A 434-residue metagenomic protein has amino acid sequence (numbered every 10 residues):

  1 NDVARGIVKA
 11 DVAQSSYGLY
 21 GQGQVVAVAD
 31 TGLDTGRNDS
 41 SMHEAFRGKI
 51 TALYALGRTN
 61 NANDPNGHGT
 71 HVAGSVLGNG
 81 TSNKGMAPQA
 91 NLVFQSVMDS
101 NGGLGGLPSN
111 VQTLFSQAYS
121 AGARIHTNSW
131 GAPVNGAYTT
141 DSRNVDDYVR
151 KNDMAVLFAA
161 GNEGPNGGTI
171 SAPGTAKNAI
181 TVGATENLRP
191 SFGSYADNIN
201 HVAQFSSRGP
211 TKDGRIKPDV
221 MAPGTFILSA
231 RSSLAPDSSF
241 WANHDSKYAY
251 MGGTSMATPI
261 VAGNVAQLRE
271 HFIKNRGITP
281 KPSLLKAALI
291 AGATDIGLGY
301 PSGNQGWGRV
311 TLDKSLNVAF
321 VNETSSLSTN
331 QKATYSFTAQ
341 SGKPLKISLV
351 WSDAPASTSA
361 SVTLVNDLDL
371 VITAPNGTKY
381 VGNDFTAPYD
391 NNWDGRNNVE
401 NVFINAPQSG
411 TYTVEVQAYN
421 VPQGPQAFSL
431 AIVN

Functional and structural regions predicted by a protein language model:
A13-Y54, R58-L107, A121-R124, N135-Y138 (+6 more regions): Subtilisin-like serine protease catalytic core
D30, V145, G161, G253: Active-site glycine-centered loops adjacent to acidic/histidine catalytic or metal-binding residues that shape
G57-P65, S239-T254: Short pre-catalytic strand/loop immediately N-terminal to key active-site residues, enriched for Gly-Thr
T127-S129, V156-G161, V182: Active-site neighborhood of phospho(di)ester-bond hydrolases with catalytic His/Asp-centered motifs
K151, G161, P301-L368, A374 (+1 more regions): Secreted peptidase-domain scaffold signal
N162-A176: Glycine-rich, charge-decorated loop segments at or immediately adjacent to ligand/cofactor-binding or catalytic sites
A249, S361, D369-L430: Noncatalytic accessory or regulatory domains flanking protease catalytic cores in secreted, cell-surface, and selected
T258-K274: Short, small-residue alpha-helix embedded
